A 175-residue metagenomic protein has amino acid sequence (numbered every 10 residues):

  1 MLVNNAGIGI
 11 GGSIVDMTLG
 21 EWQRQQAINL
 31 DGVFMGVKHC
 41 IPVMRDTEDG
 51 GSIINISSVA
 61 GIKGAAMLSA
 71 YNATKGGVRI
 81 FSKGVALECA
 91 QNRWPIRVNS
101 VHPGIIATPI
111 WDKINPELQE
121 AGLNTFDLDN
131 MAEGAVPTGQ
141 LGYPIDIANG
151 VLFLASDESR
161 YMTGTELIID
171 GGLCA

Functional and structural regions predicted by a protein language model:
S13-I14, T18-R24, A132: Substrate-binding pocket helix/loop in short-chain dehydrogenase/reductase
V15, K63-S69, G139, D157: Active-site loop immediately N-terminal to the catalytic Tyr-X3-Lys motif of short-chain dehydrogenase/reductase
V37, T74, S82: Active-site helix of classical SDR
P42, L87-Q91, R160: Alpha-helical segment proximal to the catalytic Tyr-Lys
S58: Residue(s) in the substrate-gating loop at a strand-loop-helix junction that position the organic substrate next
A90, P95-R97, M162-G164: Short, small/polar-rich loop/turn modules that mediate ligand/substrate recognition or access, typified
S100, L123-E158, M162, G171: C-terminal helical subdomain
